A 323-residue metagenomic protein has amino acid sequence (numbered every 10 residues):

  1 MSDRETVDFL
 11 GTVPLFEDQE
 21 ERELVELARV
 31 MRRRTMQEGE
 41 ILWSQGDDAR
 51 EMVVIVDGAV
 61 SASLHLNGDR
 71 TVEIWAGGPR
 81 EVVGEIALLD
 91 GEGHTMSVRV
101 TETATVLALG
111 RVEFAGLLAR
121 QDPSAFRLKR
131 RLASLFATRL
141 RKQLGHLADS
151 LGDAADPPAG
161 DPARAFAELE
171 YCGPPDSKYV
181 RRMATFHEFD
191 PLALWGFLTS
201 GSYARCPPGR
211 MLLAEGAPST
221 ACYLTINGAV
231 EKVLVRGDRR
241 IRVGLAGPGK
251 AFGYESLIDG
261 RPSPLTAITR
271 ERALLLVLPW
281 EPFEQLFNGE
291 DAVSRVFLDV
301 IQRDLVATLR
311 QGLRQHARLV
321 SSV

Functional and structural regions predicted by a protein language model:
M1-R33, Q37, D149-P207: Cyclic nucleotide-binding regulatory module and flanking cytosolic helices
R4, T101, R131-E188, D299-V323: Polybasic "coupling" helices that flank or enter modular domains
A28-R29, D47-A49, L198-T199, A217-S219: Short, small/polar residue-rich loop motifs at catalytic or cofactor-binding pockets
G39, R50-G68, P79-V82, G209 (+3 more regions): Glycine- and acidic-residue-biased ligand/ion/polar-headgroup-sensing regions
L42-D47, M211-A217: Short phosphate-coordinating micro-motif centered on Lys-Gly-acidic
E73-R131, A137, V243-D299: Cyclic-nucleotide recognition modules
A214, T220, T225, T269 (+1 more regions): Flexible loop/N-cap segments at domain edges
